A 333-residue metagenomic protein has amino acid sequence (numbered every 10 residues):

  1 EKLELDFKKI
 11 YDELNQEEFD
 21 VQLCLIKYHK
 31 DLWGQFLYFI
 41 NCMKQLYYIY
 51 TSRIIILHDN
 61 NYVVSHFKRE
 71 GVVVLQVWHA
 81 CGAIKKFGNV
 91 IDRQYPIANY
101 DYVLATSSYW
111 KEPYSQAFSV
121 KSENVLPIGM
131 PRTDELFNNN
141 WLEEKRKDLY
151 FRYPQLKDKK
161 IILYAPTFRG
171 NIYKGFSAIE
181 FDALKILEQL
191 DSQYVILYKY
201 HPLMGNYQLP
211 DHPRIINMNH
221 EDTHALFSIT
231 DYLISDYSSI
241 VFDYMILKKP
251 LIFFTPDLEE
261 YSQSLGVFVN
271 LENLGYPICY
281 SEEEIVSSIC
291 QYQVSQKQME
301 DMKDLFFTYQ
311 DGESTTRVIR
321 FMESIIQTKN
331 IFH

Functional and structural regions predicted by a protein language model:
E1-N140: Active-site and donor-binding regions of nucleotide-sugar-utilizing enzymes
K2-L14, P131-Q208, C279, G312-T316: Conserved catalytic-core segment of nucleotide-activated headgroup transferases in glycan assembly
K30-G34, V64-E70, G205-R214, D243-Y244 (+1 more regions): Short loop/helix-cap segments at secondary-structure boundaries that form the rim of catalytic
I40-I54, P202-F242: Donor nucleotide-activated moiety binding/catalytic core segment of transferases that use nucleotide-activated donors
I55-Q76, H220-S264: A donor-sugar binding/catalytic signature common to diverse glycosyltransferases and related nucleotide-sugar
D59-N60, T106-Y109, Y200-P202, Y237 (+1 more regions): Helix N-cap/beta->alpha junction signal
W141, E282-H333: C-terminal amphipathic helix plus adjacent low-complexity, charged tail appended to glycosyltransferase catalytic
S239-F307: Catalytic binding pocket for nucleotide-activated donors in carbohydrate/polymer assembly enzymes
